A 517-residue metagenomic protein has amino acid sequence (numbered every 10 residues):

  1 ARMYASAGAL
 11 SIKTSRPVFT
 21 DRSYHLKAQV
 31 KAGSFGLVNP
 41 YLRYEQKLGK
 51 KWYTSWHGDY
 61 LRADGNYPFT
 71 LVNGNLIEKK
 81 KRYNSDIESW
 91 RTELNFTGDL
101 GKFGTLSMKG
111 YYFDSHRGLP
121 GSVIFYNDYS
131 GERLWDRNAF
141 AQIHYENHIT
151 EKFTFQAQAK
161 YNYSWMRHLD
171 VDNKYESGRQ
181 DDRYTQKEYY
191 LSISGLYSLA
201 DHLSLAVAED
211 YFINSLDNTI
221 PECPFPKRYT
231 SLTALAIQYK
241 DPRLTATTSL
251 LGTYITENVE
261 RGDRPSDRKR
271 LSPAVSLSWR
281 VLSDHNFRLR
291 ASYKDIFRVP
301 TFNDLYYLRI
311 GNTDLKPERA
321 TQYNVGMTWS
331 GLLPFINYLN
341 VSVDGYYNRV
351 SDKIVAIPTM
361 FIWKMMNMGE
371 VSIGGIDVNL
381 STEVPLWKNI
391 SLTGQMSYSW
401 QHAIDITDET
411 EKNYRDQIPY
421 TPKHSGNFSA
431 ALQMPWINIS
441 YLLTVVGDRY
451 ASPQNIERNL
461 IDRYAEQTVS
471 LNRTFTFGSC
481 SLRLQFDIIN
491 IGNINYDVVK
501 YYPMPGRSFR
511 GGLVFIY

Functional and structural regions predicted by a protein language model:
A1-Q29, P40-Y44: N-terminal periplasmic accessory domains that precede and gate Gram-negative outer-membrane beta-barrel machines
R2-M3, P17-Y24, K50-K51, G101-T105 (+8 more regions): Short loop/turn motifs that connect adjacent beta-strands in outer-membrane beta-barrel proteins
V30-S34, Y60-D64, Y112-H116, Y161-W165 (+14 more regions): Transmembrane beta-strands of outer-membrane beta-barrel pores
D59, A63, K152-D170, L282 (+3 more regions): Membrane-embedded beta-barrel scaffold of Gram-negative outer-membrane proteins
A63-T70, E78-R91, T97-F155, Y161-E188 (+1 more regions): Flexible loop and strand-edge segments within Gram-negative outer membrane beta-barrel domains
D201, R243, N340-R349, N367-A451 (+2 more regions): Gram-negative outer-membrane beta-barrel transporters
S204-D284, S292-Y293: Signature of Gram-negative outer-membrane beta-barrel scaffolds
T256-R261, P265-L271, W279-N324, V341 (+4 more regions): Surface-exposed extracellular loop regions of Gram-negative outer-membrane beta-barrel proteins, predominantly
